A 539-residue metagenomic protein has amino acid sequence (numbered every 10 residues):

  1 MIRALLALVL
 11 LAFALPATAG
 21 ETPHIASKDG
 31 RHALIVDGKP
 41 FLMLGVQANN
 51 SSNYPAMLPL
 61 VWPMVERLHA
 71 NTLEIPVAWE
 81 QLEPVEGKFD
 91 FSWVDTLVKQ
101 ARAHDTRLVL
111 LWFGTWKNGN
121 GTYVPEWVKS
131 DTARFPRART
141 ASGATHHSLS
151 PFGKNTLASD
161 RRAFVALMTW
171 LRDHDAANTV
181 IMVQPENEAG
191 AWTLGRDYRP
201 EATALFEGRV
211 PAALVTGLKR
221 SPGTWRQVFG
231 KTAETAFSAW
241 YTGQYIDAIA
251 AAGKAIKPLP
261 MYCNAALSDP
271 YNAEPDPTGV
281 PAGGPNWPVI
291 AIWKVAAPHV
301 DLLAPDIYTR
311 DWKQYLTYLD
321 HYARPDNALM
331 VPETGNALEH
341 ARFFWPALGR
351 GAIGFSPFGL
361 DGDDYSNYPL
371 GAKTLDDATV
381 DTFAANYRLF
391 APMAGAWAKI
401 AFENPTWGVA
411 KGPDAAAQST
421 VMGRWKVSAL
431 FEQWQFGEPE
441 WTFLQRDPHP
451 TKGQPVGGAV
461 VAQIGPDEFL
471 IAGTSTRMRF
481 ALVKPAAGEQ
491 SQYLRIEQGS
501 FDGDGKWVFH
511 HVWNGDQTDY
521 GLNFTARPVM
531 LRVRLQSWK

Functional and structural regions predicted by a protein language model:
A14-P16: N-terminal signal peptide c-region/cleavage motif recognized by signal peptidases
A19-N71: N-terminal carbohydrate-binding accessory modules
S51-R67, P277-A296, Y315, A341-F344: Short, acidic/polar
M57-F135, T242-P258: Aromatic-lined substrate-binding rim segments of carbohydrate-active enzymes
T106, A248-L259, P288-A396: Catalytic-core region of carbohydrate-active enzymes that cleave or remodel glycosidic bonds
A133-I292: Polysaccharide-binding and catalytic clefts of secreted carbohydrate-active enzymes
W345-F480: Aromatic- and carboxylate-lined catalytic core of secreted/periplasmic carbohydrate-active enzymes
F431-K539: C-terminal beta-sandwich/jelly-roll accessory domains of carbohydrate-active enzymes
